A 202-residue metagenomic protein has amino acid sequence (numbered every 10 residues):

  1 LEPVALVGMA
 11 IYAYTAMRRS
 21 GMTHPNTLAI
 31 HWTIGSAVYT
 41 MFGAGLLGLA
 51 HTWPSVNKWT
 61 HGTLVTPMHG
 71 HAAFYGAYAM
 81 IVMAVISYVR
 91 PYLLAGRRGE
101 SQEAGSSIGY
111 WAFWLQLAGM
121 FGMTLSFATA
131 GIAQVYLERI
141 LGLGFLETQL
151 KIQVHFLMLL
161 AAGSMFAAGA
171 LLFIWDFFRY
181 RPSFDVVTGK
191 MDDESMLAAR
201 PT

Functional and structural regions predicted by a protein language model:
L1-V4, Y39, T66, H71-A79 (+3 more regions): Physicochemical signature of membrane-embedded alpha-helices that form the seven-helix bundle of GPCRs, emphasizing
V7, A13, A37-M41: Early transmembrane alpha-helices of polytopic membrane proteins
M9-T33, L49-P67, I81-W114, L125-L157 (+1 more regions): Juxtamembrane membrane-water interface segments of multi-pass membrane proteins, especially cytoplasmic-side
H31-H51, Y75-M80, A118-M123: Alpha-helical transmembrane segments of multi-pass integral membrane proteins
